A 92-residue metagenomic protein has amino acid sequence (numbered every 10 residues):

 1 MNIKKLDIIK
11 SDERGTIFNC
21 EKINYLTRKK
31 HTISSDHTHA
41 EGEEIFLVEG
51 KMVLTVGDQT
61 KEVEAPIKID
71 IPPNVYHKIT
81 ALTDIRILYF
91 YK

Functional and structural regions predicted by a protein language model:
M1-L26, S35: A short, N-terminal "cap"/entry segment at the start of jelly-roll beta-barrel domains of the cupin/DSBH fold
N24, I33-S34, G50-T55: Short beta-strand segments in beta-sandwich/barrel cores
H37-H39, H77: Histidine-centered divalent metal-coordination motifs
H39-L54: Short, conserved beta-strand element in jelly-roll/cupin
V48-E49, A65, T83: A cytosolic small-molecule/anion-sensing beta-strand core signal
T55-Q59, L82: Short strand-coil-strand connectors
D58-P73: Short acidic-glycine-tyrosine-enriched beta hairpin
P73-K92: Ligand-binding loop in jelly-roll beta-barrel domains
